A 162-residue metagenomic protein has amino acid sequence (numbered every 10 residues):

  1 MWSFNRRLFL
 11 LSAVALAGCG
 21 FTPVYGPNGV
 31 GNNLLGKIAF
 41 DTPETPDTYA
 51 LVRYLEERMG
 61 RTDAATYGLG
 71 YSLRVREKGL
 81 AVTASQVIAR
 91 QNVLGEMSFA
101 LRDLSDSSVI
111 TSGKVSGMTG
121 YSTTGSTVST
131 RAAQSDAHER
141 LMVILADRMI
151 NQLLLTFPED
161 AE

Functional and structural regions predicted by a protein language model:
R6-L10: N-terminal export leaders
G18-G36: Bacterial Sec signal peptide processing site at the extreme N-terminus
N32-T42, S126-S129: Acidic/histidine-rich, surface-exposed loop or edge segments in extracytoplasmic proteins
D41-S72: Post-signal-peptide N-terminal segment of Sec-exported extracytoplasmic proteins
M59-D63, L101, S105, R148-F157: Sec/Tat-exported extracytoplasmic proteins
T62-S112, T119-D136: Surface-exposed short loop/turn segments
S129-E162: C-terminal/domain-edge helix-coil "capping" segments
